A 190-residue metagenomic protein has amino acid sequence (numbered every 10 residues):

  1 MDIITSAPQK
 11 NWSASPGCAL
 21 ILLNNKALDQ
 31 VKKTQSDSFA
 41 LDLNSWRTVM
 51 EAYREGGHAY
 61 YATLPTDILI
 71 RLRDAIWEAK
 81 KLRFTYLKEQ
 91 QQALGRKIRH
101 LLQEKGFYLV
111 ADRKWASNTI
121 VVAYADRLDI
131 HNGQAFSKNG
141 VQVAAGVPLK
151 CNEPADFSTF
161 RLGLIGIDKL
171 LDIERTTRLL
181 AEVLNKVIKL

Functional and structural regions predicted by a protein language model:
M1-Q9: Conserved active-site segment immediately N-terminal to the catalytic lysine that forms the internal aldimine
I3, C18-L22, I120-V122: Conserved hydrophobic/aromatic beta-strand scaffold that supports enzyme active sites
P8-N11, A27, P148-L149: Short, acidic/turn-prone active-site loops that include or flank metal/cofactor- and phosphate-binding residues
W12-H100, D168: Active-site C-terminal subdomain of aminotransferase-like
R83-Q90, E104-R113, I188-L190: Flexible, glycine/charged-enriched surface loops at secondary-structure junctions
Q103-G163, I167-R175: Conserved C-terminal alpha-helix-loop-beta "cap" of PLP-dependent enzymes that closes/shapes the active-site mouth
T176-L184: Short amphipathic C-terminal alpha-helix that caps PH/PH-like domains
